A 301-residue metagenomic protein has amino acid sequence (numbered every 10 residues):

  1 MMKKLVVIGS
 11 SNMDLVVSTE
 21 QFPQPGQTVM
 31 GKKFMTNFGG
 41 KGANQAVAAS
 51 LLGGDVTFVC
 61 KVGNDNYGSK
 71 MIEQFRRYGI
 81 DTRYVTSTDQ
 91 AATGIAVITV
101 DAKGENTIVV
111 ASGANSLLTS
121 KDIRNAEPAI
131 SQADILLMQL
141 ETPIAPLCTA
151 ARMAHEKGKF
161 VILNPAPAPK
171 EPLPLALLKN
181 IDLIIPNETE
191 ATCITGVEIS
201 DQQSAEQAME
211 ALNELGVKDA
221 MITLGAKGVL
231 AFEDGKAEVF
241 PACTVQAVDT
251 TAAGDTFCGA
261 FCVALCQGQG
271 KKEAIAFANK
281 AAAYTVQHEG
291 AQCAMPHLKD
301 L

Functional and structural regions predicted by a protein language model:
M1-K61, N66-R77, A247-V248: Glycine-rich phosphate/adenosyl-contacting loop at the front of the ribokinase-like
M2-L5, L175, Q202-L301: Conserved phosphate-binding/catalytic region of the ribokinase-like
Q27-V29, T36, L51-D134, L301: Conserved N-terminal subdomain of the carbohydrate kinase-like
V47, I95-T99, G228-F232: Short beta-strand scaffold segments in enzyme catalytic cores
A49, N187, G254: Short, conserved phosphate/pyrophosphate- and ester-handling motifs at nucleotide-, phospho-/glycolipid
C60, M138-L140, L163: Glycine- and other small-residue-rich loops at beta-strand/loop junctions that grip anionic moieties
A151, H155-K236: Conserved phosphate/ATP/ADP-binding segment of small-molecule kinases
